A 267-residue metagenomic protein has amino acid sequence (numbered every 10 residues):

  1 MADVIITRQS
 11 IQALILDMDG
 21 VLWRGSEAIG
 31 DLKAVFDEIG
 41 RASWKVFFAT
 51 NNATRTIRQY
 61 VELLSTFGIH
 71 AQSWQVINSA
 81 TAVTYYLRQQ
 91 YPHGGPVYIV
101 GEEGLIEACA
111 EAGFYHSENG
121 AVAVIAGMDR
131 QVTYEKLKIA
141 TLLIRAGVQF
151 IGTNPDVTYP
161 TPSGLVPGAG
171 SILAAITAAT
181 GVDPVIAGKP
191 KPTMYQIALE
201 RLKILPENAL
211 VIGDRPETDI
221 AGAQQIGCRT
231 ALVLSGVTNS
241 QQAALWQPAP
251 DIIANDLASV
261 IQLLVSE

Functional and structural regions predicted by a protein language model:
A2-M18, W23-W44, A53-I77, T84-E267: Asp-based, Mg2+/Mn2+-dependent phosphohydrolase catalytic module
